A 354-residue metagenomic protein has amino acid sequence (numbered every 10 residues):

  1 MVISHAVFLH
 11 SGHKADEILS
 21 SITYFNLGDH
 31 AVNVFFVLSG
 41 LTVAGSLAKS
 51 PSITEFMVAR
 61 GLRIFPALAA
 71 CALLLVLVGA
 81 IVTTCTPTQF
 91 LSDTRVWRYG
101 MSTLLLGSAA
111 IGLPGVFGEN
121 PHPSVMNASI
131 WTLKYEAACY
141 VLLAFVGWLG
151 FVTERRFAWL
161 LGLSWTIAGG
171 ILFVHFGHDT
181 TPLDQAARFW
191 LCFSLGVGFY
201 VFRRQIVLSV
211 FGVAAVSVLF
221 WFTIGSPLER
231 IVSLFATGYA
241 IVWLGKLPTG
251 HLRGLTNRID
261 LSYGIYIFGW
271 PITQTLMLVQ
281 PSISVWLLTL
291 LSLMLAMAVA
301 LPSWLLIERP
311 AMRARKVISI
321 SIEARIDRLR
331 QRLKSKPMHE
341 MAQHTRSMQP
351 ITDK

Functional and structural regions predicted by a protein language model:
M1-L47, F65-A67, I265-W270: Functionally critical transmembrane alpha-helices in membrane proteins and complexes, commonly lining
S20-V32, H122-Y135, V174-C192, F202-L208 (+2 more regions): Interfacial loop-to-helix transition and helix-capping segments at the boundaries of transmembrane helices
T23-F25, L68-A137, G238: Membrane-interface helix-loop-helix regions
A44-P51, L77-T83, F145-E154, F173-F176 (+5 more regions): Structural signal for the C-terminal ends of transmembrane alpha-helices and the immediately following loop
M57, F65, K134, W159-G162 (+4 more regions): Hydrophobic alpha-helical transmembrane segments
A137-T166, Y200-F211, S284-V285: Solvent-exposed interhelical
V218-R309: Alpha-helical transmembrane segments of multi-pass integral membrane proteins
A311-H344: Membrane-proximal cytoplasmic C-terminal regulatory module of class A 7TM GPCRs
